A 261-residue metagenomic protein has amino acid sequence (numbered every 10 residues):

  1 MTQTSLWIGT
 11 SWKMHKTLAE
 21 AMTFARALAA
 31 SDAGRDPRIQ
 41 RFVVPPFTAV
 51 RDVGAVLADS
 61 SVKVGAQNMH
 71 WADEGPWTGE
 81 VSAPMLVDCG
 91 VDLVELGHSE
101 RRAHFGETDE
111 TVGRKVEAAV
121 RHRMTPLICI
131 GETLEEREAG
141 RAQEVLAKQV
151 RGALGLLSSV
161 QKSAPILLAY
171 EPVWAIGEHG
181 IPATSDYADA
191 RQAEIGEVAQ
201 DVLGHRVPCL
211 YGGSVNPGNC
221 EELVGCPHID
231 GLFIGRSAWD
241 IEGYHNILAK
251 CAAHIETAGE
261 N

Functional and structural regions predicted by a protein language model:
M1-N261: Active-site loop-to-helix "anion-binding N-cap" substructures in soluble metabolic enzymes
